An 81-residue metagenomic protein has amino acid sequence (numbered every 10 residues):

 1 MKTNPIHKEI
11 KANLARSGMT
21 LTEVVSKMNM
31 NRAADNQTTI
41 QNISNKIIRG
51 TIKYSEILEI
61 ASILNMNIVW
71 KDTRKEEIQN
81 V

Functional and structural regions predicted by a protein language model:
M1-E23, K27: A short, Lys/Arg-rich alpha-helix, primarily the initiator
P5-K8, M19, T38, T51-S55: Residue-level signal for the short linker/turn that defines the boundary of a DNA-recognition helix
A12, Q37, S62, V69-V81: Short, charged recognition helix plus adjacent turn of helix-turn-helix-like nucleic-acid-binding domains
K27, R32, E77-V81: Short secondary-structure boundary/hinge segments and terminal tails
N29-T51: Recognition helix of helix-turn-helix/homeodomain-like DNA-binding domains that insert into the DNA major groove
K53-V69: DNA major-groove recognition helix of helix-turn-helix/homeodomain DNA-binding modules
